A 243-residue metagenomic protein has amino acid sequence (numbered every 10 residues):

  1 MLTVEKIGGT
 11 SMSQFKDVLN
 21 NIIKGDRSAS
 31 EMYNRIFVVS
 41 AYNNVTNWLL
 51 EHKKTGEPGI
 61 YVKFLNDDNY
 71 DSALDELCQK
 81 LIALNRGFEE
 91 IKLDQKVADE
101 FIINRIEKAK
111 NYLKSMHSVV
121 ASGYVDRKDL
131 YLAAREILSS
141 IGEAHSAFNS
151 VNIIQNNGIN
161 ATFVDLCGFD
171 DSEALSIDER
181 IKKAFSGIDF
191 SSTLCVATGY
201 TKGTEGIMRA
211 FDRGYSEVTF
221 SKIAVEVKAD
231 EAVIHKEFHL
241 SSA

Functional and structural regions predicted by a protein language model:
M1-A243: Nucleotide/pyrophosphate-binding catalytic subdomain
